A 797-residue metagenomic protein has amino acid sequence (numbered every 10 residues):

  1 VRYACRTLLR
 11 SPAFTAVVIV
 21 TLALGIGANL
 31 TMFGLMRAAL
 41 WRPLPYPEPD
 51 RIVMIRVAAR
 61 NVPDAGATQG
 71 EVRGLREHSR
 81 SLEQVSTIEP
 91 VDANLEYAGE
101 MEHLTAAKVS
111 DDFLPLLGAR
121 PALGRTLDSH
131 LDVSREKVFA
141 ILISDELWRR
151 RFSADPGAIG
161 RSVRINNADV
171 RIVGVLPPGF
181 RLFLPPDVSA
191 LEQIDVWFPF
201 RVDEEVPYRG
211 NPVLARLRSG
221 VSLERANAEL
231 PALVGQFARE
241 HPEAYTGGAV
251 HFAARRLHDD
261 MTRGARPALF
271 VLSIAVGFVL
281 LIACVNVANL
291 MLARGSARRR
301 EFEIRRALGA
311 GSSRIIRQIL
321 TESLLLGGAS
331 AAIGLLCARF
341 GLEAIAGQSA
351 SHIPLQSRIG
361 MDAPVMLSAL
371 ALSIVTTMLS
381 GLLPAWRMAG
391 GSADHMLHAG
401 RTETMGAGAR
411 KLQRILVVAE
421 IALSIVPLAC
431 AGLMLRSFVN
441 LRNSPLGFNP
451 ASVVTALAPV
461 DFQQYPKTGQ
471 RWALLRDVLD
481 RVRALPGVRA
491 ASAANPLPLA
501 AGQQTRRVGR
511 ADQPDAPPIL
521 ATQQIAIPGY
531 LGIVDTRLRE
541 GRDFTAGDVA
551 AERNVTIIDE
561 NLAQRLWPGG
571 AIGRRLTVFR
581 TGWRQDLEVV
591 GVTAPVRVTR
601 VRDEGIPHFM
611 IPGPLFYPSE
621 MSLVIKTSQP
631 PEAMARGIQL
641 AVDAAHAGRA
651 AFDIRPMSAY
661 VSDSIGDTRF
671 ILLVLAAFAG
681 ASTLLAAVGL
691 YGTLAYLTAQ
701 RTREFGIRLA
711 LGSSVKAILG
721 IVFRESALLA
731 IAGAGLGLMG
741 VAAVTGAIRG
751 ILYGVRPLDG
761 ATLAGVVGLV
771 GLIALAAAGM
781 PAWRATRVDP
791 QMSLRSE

Functional and structural regions predicted by a protein language model:
V1-A16, L257-T262, L290-R317, T321 (+3 more regions): Alpha-helical transmembrane segments of integral membrane proteins
V1-V17, P45-P47, A58, V62 (+15 more regions): Membrane-helix entry/capping segments
S11-A39, I282-C284, G328-A332, Q413-S437 (+2 more regions): Short, strongly hydrophobic transmembrane alpha-helices
L24-R51, Q69, G341-A350, L423-S452 (+4 more regions): Alpha-helical transmembrane segments
G34-L35, A288, L324-A393, R436 (+1 more regions): Small-residue-rich transmembrane alpha-helices
W41-D92, R209-L214, L446-T505: Membrane-proximal extracellular/periplasmic loop immediately following the first transmembrane helix
D92, A106-S129, V138-F270, A344 (+4 more regions): Mid-to-C-terminal secondary-structure elements that act as membrane-proximal/extracytoplasmic interface segments
A283-G327, V688-A730, A734, A747 (+2 more regions): Interfacial "coupling" helices/loops that link adjacent transmembrane helices in transporter permeases
